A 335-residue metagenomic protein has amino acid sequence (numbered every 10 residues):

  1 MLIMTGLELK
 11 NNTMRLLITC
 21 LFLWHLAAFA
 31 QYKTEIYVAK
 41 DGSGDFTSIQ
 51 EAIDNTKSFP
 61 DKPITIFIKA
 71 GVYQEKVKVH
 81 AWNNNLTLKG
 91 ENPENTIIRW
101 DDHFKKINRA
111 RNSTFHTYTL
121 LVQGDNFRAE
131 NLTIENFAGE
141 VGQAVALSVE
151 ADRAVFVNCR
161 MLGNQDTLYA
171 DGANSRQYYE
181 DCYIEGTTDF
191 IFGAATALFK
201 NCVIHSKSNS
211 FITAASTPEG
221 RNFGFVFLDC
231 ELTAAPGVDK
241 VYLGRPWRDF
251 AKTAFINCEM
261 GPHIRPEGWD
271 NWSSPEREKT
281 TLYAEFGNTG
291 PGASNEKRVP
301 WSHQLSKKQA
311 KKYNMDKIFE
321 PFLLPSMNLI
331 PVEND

Functional and structural regions predicted by a protein language model:
M1-K33: Bacterial Sec-dependent N-terminal signal peptides
Q31-D335: Sequence-level preference for short, compositionally simple segments enriched in small aliphatic or small polar residues
